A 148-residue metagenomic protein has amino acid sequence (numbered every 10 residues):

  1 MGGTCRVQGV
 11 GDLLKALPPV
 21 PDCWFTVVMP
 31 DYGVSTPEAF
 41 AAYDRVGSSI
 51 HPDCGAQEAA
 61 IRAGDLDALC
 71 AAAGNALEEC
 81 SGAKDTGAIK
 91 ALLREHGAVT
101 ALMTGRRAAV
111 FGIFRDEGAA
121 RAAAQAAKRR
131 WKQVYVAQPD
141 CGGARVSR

Functional and structural regions predicted by a protein language model:
G2-T100, R115-R121, Q125-K128, K132-R148: Conserved, helical-rich catalytic subdomain that frames metal- and/or nucleotide-binding sites in enzyme alpha/beta
M103-A108: Glycine-rich beta-strand-to-loop/alpha-helix junction loops that act as flexible
F111-I113: Short hydrophobic/aromatic beta-strand micro-patches that form the beta-sheet surface supporting nucleotide- or nucleic
